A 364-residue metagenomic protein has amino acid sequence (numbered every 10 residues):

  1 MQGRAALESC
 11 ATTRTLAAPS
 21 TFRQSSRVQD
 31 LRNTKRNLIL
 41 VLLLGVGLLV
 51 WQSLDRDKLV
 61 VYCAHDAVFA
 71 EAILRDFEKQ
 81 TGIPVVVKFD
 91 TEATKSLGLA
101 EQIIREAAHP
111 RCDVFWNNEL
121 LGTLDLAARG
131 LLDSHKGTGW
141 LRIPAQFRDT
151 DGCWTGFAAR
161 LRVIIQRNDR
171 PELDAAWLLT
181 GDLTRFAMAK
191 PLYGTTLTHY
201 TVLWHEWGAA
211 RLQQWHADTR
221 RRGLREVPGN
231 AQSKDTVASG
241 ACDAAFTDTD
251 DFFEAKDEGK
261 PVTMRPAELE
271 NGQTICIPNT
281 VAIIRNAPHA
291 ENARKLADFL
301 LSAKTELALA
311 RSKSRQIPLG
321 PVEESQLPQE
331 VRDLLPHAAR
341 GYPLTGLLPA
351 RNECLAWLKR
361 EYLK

Functional and structural regions predicted by a protein language model:
G3-A5, S9-A11, L16-P19, S26-L31: Short, low-complexity intrinsically disordered segments enriched in A/P/G/S/L with frequent Arg, especially at protein
D30-L43: N-terminal Sec-pathway targeting helices
N37-L40, W51-G122: Early extracytoplasmic/lumenal segment of secretory-pathway proteins
A64-E71, D90-G98, R111-A241, G272-T274: Extracytoplasmic ligand-binding site segments that recognize negatively charged/polar headgroups
L121-D125, A238, D243-T263: A ligand-binding cleft/hinge motif common to bilobed small-molecule-binding domains
V163-R170, W204-H205, I277-H289, A308-L309: A bilobed periplasmic-binding-protein/Venus flytrap-type ligand-binding module shared by bacterial periplasmic
V281-G341: Mature extracytoplasmic/periplasmic domains
Q326-K364: Extracellular/periplasmic bilobal clamshell ligand-binding domains
